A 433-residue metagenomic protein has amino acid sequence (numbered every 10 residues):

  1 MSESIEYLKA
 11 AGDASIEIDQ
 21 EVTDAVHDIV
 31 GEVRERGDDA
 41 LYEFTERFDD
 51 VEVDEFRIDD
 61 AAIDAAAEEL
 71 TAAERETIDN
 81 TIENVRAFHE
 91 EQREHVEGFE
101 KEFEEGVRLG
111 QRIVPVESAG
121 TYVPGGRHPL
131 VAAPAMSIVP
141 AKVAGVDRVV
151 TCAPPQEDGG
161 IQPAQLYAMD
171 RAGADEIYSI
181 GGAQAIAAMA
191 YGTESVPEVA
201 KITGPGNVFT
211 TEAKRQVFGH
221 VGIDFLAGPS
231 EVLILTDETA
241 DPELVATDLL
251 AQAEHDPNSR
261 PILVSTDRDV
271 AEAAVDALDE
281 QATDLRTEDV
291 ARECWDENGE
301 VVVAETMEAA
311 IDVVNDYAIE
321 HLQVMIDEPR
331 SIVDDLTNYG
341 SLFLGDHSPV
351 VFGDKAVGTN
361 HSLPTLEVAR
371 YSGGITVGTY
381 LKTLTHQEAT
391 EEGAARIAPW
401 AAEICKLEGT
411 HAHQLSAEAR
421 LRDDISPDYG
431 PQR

Functional and structural regions predicted by a protein language model:
M1-G110, V114: N-terminal Rossmann-like NAD(P)+-binding subdomain of aldehyde/semialdehyde dehydrogenases
E102-Y167: Conserved small-residue-rich beta-alpha loop and adjacent elements that most often cradle the phosphate/pyrophosphate
M136-D147, D170-A172, A190-P197, K214-Q216 (+1 more regions): Alpha-helix C-terminal capping segments
G173-E243, H255-R260: Conserved NAD(P)+-binding/catalytic subdomain of aldehyde/semialdehyde dehydrogenases
I177-G181, V301-T306: Short acidic-hydrophobic, aromatic-tinged amphipathic segments that line or gate anion-handling sites
F225-E297, V301: A conserved active-site cap/scaffold subdomain adjacent to cofactor or substrate pockets
M307, D316-R433: C-terminal core of ALDH-fold dehydrogenases
